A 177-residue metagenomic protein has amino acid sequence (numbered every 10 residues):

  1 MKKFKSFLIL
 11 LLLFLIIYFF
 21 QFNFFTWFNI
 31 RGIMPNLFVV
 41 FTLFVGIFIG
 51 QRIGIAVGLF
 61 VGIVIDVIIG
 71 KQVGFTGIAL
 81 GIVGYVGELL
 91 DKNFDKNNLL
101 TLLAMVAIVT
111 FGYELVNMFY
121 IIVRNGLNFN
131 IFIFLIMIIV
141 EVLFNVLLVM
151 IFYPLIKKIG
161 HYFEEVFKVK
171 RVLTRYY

Functional and structural regions predicted by a protein language model:
M1-Y177: Terminal, non-globular segments
